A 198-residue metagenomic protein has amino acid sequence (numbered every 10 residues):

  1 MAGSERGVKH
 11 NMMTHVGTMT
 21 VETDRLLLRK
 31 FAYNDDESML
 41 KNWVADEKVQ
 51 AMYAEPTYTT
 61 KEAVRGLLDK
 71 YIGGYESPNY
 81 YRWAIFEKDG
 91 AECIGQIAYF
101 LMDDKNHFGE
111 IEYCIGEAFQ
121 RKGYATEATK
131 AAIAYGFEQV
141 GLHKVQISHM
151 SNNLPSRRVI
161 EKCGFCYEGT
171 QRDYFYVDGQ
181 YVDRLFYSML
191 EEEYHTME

Functional and structural regions predicted by a protein language model:
A2-S38, N42-Q50, F86-E198: Acyl-donor (CoA/ACP) binding surface of acyl/acetyltransferases
W43-V44, Y53, Y75-E76: Hydrophobic residues in alpha-helical segments
V49-K70: Conserved GNAT-fold acetyl-CoA-binding loop/helix
E55-P56, Y80, Y176: Sparse recognition of residues in long alpha-helices and their boundaries
T59-T60, Y81, N152: Short, conserved alpha-helical segments within structured domains
T60-E62, Y75, Y194: A short hydrophobic/aromatic micro-motif that marks alpha-helical segments and, especially, helix-coil
K70-A84: A short helix-loop-beta-strand connector motif used in the catalytic cores of GNAT acetyltransferases and, in some
